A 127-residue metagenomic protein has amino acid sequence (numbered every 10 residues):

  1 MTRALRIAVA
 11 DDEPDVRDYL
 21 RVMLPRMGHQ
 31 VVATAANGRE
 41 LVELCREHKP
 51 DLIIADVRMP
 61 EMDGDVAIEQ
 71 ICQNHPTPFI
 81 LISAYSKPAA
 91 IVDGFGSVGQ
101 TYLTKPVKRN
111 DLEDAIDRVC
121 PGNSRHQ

Functional and structural regions predicted by a protein language model:
P14-A33, S97: Two-component/phosphorelay signaling modules centered on CheY-like receiver
D18, V66, S86-T104, N110 (+2 more regions): Alpha4 helix (beta4-alpha4-beta5 surface) of REC/receiver domains from two-component response regulators
T34-L52: Acidic, metal-coordinating helix/loop segments flanking the phosphotransfer/catalytic sites of two-component signaling
N37-E40, M62-V66: Acidic catalytic/metal-coordinating carboxylates
E43, D65-P76: Short amphipathic alpha-helix used as the core "switch/output" element in two-component signaling
D56: Active-site residues of response regulator receiver
M59: Receiver (REC) domain active-site loop signature in two-component systems and cognate sites in sensor histidine kinases
I82-S83: Hydrophobic/aromatic residues positioned on beta-strands within the core alpha/beta folds
